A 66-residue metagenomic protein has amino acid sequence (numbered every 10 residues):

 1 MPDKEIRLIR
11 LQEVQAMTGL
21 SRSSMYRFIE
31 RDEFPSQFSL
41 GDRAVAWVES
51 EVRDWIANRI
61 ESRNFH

Functional and structural regions predicted by a protein language model:
M1-R31, E51-E61: Polyanion-binding surface elements
F38-R43: Short Lys/Arg-enriched helix C-cap and helix-to-coil transition segments that create basic nucleic-acid-contact patches
A44-V48: Minor-groove-contacting beta-hairpin "wing" of winged helix-turn-helix DNA-binding domains
